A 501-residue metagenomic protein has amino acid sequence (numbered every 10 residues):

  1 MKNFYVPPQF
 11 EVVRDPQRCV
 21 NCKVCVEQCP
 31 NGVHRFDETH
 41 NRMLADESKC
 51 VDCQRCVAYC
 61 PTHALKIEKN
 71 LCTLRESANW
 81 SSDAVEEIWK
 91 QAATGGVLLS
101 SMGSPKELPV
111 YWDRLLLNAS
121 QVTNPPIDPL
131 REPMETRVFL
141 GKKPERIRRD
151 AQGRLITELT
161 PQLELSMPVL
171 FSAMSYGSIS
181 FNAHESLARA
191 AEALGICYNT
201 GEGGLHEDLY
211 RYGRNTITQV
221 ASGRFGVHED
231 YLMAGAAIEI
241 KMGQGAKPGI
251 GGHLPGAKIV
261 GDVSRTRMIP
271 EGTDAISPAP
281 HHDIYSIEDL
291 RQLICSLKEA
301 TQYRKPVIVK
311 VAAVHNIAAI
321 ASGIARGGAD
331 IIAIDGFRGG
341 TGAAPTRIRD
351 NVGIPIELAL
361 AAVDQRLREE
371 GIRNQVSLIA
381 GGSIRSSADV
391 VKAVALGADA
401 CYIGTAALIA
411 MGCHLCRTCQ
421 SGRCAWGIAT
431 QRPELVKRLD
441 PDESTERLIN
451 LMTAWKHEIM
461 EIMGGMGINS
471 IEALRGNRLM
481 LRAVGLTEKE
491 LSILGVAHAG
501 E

Functional and structural regions predicted by a protein language model:
M1, Y5-V6, V33, V57 (+3 more regions): Conserved, well-structured core domains of diverse proteins
K2-N21, G32-D52, I67-E76, V311 (+1 more regions): Ferredoxin-like iron-sulfur electron-transfer modules
N3-V6, S77-S81, V85-N118, G342-E357 (+2 more regions): Conserved active-site-proximal phosphate/metal-binding subdomains
P8-F10, V26-E27, N31, F36-N41 (+4 more regions): Glycine-rich phosphate/ribose-binding loops and adjacent secondary-structure elements that form binding surfaces
R18-N31, K49-T62, R423: Short, cysteine/histidine-rich loop/knuckle motifs that typically chelate Zn2+
V20, C72, Y176-G177, G203-L205 (+8 more regions): Short, glycine-/Ser/Thr-/acidic-enriched flexible segments
N199-G204, Y303-K310, R373, M466-R475: Flexible, glycine/charged-enriched surface loops at secondary-structure junctions
I238-I287, Q292, E299: Active-site cores of enzymes that catalyze phosphoryl transfer or operate on phosphate-rich substrates
